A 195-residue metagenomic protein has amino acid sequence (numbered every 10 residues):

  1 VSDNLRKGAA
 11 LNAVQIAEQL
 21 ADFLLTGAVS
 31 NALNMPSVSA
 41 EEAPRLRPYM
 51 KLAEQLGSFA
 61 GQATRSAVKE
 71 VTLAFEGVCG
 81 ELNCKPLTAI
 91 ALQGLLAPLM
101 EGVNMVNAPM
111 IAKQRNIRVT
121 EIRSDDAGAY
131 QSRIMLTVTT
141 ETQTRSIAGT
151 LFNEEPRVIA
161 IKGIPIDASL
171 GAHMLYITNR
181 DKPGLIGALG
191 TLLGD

Functional and structural regions predicted by a protein language model:
V1-Q15: Terminal helix/beta-alpha structural elements that buttress the NAD(P)+-binding lobe
S2, L20-A21, M110, D181: N-terminal hydrophobic or amphipathic segments with adjacent small-residue motifs that include Sec signal peptides
L5, A9, A28, L33 (+2 more regions): Solvent-exposed, flexible loop/coil residues
R6, L24-L25, N179: Short glycine/serine/threonine-biased micro-segments
N12, I16-L20, T88-L95: Short amphipathic C-terminal alpha-helix that caps PH/PH-like domains
A17-A28, A60: Short, hydrophobic alpha-helical segments
N34-S39, A43-D195: A conserved regulatory-domain signal marking ACT and ACT-like small-molecule sensing domains and adjacent regulatory
